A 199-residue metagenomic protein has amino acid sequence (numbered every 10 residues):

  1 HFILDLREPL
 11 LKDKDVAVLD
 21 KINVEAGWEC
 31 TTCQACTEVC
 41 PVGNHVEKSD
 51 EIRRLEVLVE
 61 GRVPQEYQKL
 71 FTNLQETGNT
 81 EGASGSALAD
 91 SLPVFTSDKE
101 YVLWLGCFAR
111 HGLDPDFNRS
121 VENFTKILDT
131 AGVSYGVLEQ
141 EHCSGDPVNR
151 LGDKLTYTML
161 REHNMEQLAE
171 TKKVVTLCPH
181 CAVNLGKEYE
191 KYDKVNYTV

Functional and structural regions predicted by a protein language model:
I3-K194: Iron-sulfur-cluster electron-transfer modules
V195-V199: Short, flexible loop segments at boundaries between secondary-structure elements
